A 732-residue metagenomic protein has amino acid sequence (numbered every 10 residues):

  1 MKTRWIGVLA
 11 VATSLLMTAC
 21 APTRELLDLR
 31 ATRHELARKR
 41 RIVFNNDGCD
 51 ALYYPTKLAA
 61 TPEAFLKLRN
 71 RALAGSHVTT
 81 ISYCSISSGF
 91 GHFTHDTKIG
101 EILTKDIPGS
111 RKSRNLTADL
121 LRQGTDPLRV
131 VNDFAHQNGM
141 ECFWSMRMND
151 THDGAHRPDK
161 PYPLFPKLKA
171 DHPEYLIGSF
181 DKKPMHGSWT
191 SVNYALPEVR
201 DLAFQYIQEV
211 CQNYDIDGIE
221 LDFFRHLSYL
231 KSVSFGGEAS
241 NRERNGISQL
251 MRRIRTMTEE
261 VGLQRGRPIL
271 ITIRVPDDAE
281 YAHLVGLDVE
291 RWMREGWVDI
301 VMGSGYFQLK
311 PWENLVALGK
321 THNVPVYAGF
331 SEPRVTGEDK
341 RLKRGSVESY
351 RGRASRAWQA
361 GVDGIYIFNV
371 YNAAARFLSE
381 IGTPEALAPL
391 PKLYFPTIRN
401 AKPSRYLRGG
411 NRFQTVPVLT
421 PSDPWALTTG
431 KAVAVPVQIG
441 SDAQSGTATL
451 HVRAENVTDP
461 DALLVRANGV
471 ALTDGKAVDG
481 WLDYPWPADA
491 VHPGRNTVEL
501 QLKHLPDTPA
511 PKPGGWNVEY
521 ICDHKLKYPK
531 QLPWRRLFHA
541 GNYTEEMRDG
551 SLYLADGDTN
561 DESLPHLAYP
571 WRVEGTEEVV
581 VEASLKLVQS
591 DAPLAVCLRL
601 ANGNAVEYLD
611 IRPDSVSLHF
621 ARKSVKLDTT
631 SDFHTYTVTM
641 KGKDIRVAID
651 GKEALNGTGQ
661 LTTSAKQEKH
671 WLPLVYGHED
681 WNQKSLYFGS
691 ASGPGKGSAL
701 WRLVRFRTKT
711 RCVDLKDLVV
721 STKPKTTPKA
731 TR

Functional and structural regions predicted by a protein language model:
E35-A59, R111-D133, F143-E209, N213 (+1 more regions): Active-site-adjacent "subsite" loops/lids of carbohydrate-active enzymes
A64-G91, N213-G218, W297-G303, Q359-G364: Catalytic domains of carbohydrate-active enzymes, especially glycoside hydrolases
C142, V581-A583, D632-M640, I645-I649: Short tryptophan-centered beta-strand motifs in secreted/extracellular beta-sheet-rich domains of glycan-recognition
E198-N323, S349: Active-site neighborhood of glycoside hydrolase catalytic domains
A454-K512, A621-F633, G657-D680, R711: Beta-strand-rich ligand-recognition modules
G514-V518, L661-R732: Ligand-recognition surfaces built from glycine- and aromatic
W516-N517, I521-G557: Extracellular glycan-recognition surfaces and repeat-rich motifs
R548-F620, T708: Secretory/extracellular carbohydrate-interaction modules and structurally similar beta-sandwich "look-alikes"
